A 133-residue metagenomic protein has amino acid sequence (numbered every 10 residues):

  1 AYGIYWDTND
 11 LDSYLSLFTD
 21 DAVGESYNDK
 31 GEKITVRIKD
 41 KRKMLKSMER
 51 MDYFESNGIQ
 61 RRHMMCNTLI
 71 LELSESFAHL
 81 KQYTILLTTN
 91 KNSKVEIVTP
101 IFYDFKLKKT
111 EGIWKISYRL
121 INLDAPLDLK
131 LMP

Functional and structural regions predicted by a protein language model:
A1-D7: Short, aromatic-enriched amphipathic alpha-helices that serve as compact interaction elements
T8-D10, G112: Alpha-helical hinge/cap motifs
L11-Y83: A solvent-exposed, acidic/Ser-Thr-rich amphipathic alpha-helical stretch
F54-P133: A beta-strand edge to alpha-helix "cap/lid" segment located at domain peripheries
